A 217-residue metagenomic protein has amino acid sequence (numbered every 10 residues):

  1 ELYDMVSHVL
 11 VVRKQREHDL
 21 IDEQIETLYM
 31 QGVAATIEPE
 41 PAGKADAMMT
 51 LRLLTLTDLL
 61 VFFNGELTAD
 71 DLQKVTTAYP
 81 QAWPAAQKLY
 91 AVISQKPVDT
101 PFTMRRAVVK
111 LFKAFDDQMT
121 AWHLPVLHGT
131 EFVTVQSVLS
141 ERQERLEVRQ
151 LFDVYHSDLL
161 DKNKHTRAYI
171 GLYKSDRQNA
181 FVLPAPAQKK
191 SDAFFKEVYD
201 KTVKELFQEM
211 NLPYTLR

Functional and structural regions predicted by a protein language model:
E1-T27: Post-HExxH zinc-binding segment in Zn-dependent metallohydrolases
K14, V92, E209: Residues that form generic nucleotide/phosphate-binding pockets
D22-R177, L183-K189, T215: Pan-zinc metallopeptidase signature
S175-R217: Long, positively charged, glycine-interspersed low-complexity recognition regions
